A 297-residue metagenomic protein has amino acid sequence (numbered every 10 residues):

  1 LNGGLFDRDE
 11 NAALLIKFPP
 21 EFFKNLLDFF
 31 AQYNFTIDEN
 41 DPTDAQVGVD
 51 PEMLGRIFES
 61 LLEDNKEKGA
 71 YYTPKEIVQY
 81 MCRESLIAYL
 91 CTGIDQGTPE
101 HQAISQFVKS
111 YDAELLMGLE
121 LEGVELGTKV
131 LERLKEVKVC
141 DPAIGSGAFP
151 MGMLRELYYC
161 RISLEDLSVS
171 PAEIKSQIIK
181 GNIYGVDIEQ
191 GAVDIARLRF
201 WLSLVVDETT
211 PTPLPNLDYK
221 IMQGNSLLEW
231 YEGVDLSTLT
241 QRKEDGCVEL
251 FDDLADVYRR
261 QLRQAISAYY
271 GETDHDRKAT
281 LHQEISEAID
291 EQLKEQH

Functional and structural regions predicted by a protein language model:
L1-G152, E156-Y158, N182, V186-G191 (+1 more regions): Preference for the N-terminal adenyl/adenosyl cofactor-binding alpha/beta module
T128, P171-Q177: Catalytic cores of nucleotide-enabled group-transfer and carboxylate-activating enzymes in metabolic and assembly-line
Y159-L164: Post-Walker A helix-loop "phosphate-sensing" segment adjacent to the P-loop in P-loop NTPases
I179-V186, G191, P213, L217-L239: P-loop NTPase motor core
A196: Conserved SAM-binding loop
W201-V206: AAA+ ATPase "lid" subdomain C-terminal helix
E229-H297: Basic, amphipathic N-terminal segments
